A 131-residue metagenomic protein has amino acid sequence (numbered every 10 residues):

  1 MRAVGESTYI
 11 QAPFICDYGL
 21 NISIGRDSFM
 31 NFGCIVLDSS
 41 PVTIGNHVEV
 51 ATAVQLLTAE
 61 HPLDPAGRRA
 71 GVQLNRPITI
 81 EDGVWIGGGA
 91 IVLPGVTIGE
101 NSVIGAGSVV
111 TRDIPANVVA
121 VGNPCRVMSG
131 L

Functional and structural regions predicted by a protein language model:
M1, A70, P77, V110-T111: Short secondary-structure boundary/capping segments
M1-S7, C125-S129: Terminal amphipathic alpha-helical/low-complexity segments used for targeting or macromolecular assembly
G5, E81, P115: Short conserved AdoMet
Y9, F29, W85, V103 (+1 more regions): Short-chain dehydrogenase/reductase
F14-I24, F29-T97, N123-C125, L131: Flexible, glycine/small-residue-enriched loop-and-beta-strand segment within the central core of proteins
T97-D113, N117-V119: C-terminal/domain-terminus segments
